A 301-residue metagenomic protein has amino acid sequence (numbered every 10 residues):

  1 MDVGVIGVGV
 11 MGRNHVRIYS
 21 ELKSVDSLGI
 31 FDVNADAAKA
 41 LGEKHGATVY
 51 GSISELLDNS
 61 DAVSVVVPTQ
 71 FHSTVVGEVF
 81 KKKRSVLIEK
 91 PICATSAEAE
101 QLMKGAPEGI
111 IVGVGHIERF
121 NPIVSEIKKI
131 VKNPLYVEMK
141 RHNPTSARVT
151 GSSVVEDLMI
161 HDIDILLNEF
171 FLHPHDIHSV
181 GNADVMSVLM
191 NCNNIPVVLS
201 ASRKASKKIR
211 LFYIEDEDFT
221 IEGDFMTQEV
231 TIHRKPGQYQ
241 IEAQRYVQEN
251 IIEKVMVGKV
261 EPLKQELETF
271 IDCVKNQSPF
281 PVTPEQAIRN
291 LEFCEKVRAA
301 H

Functional and structural regions predicted by a protein language model:
M1-K44: N-terminal Rossmann-like dinucleotide-binding module
H15, H45-M103: Beta-loop-alpha module in the N-terminal Rossmann-like domain of NAD(P)-dependent dehydrogenases, especially those
L28, D61, L135: Conserved acidic residues
G51, I88-E89, V112-V114, G223: Hydrophobic residues in well-ordered beta-strands that form the structural core
A62-V67, T269-H301: C-terminal helix-rich "cap/oligomerization" subdomain common to oxidoreductases
C93-A147: A contiguous active-site-proximal alpha/beta segment in oxidoreductase catalytic domains
G115-P122, P144-H175, Q286-A287: Mid-domain beta-loop-alpha active-site segment that forms a flexible, acidic cofactor/metal-binding surface
I160-E229, H233, V257-N276: Contiguous beta-strand/loop segments that form the cofactor/metal-binding neighborhood of enzyme cores
